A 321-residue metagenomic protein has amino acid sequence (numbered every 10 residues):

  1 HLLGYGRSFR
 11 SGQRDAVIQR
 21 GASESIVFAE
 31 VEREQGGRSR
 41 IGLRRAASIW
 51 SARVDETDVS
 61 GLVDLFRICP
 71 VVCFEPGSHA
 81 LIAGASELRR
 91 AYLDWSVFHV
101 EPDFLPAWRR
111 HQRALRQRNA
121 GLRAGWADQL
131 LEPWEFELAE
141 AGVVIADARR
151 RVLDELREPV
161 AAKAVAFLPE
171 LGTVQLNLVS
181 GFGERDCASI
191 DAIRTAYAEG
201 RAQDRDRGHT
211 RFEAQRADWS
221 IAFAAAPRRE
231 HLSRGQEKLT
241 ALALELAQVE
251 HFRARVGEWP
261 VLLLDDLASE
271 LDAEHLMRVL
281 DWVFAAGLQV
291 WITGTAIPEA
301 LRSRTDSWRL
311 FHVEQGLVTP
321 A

Functional and structural regions predicted by a protein language model:
H1-R14, A247-R255: Post-Walker A helix-loop "phosphate-sensing" segment adjacent to the P-loop in P-loop NTPases
G4-L88, Y92-F104, D154-A162, S189-A202: Nucleotide-state sensing region of NTPase/ATPase domains
R44, D128-V261, E270-Q289, P298-T305 (+1 more regions): Conserved NTPase motor "head" modules and their coupling/switch loops across ABC/AAA+ ATPases, GTPases, and GHKL ATPases
V72, P260-L263: Hydrophobic positions in the central parallel beta-sheet of the AAA+
L93, V100-R149: Long, non-coiled-coil amphipathic alpha-helical linker/lever segments that couple catalytic cores to other domains
D265-L267: Walker B catalytic acidic pair
T293-T295: H-loop (His-switch) motif in ABC-type P-loop NTPases
W308-F311: Conserved short hydrophobic beta-strand within the ABC ATPase nucleotide-binding domain
